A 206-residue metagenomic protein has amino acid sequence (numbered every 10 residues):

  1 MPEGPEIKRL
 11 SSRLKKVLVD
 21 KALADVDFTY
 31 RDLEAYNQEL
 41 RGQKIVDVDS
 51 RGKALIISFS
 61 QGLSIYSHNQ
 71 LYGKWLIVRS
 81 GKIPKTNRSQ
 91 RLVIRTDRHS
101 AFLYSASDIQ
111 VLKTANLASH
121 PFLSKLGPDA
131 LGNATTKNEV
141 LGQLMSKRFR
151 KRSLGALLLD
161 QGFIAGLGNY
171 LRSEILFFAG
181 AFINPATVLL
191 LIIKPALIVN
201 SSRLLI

Functional and structural regions predicted by a protein language model:
M1-L112: Gly/Gly-Pro- and Ser/Thr-rich, intrinsically disordered tail segments characteristic of DNA damage-repair and tolerance
E3-E6, L10, V19, A118-F122 (+3 more regions): Alpha-helical structural motif
R13, K21, L126-D129, N200: Low-complexity, intrinsically disordered/propeptide-like segments
A22-E39, K44, D49, A54 (+1 more regions): Basic, nucleic-acid-binding surfaces and adjacent catalytic neighborhoods in DNA/RNA-processing proteins
I65-A165, L171-F178: Phosphate/anion-contacting hairpin/loop surfaces
